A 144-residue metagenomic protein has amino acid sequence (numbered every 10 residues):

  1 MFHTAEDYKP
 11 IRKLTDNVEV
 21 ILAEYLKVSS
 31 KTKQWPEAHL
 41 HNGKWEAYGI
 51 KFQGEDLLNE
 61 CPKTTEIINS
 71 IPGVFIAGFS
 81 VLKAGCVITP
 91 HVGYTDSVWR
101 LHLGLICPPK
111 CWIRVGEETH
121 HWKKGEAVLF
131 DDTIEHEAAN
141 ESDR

Functional and structural regions predicted by a protein language model:
M1-V98, P108-C111, E141-R144: Fe(II)/2-oxoglutarate oxygenase catalytic core
L82, V115-G116, F130-D132: Short His-Asn-centered micro-motif
R100-G104, A127-L129, S142-R144: A short hydrophobic beta-strand segment most commonly corresponding to one strand of the jelly-roll/cupin
G104-K124: A short beta-strand-loop-beta hairpin characteristic of the jelly-roll/cupin
H121-E135: Conserved metal-binding segment of the jelly-roll/cupin
